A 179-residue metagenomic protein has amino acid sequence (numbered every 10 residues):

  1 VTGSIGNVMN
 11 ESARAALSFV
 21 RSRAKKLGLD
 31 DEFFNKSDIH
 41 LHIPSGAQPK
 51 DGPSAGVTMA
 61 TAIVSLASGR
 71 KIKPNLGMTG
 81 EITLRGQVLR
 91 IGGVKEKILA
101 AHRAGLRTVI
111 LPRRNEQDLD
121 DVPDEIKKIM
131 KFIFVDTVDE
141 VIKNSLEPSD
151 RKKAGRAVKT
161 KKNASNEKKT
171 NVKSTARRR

Functional and structural regions predicted by a protein language model:
V1-R179: Peripheral, non-AAA+ core regions of ATP-driven protein-machinery
